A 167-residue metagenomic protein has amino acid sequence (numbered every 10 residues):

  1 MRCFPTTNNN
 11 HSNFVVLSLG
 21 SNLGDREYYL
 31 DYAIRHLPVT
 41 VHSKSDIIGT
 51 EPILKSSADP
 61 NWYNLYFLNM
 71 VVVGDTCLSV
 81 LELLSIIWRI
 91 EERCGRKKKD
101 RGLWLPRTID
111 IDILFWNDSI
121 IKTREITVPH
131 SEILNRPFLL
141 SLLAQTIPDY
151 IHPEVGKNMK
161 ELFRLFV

Functional and structural regions predicted by a protein language model:
R2-F4, D46, I53-F67, L78-V167: Flexible, gly/pro- and Lys/Arg-enriched active-site loops
R2-K55: N-terminal beta1-alpha1 ligand-phosphate binding loop
L19-S21, T76, A144: Short, structured patches in soluble enzyme cores that scaffold and shape functional sites
V72: Short basic (Lys/Arg) and small-residue
